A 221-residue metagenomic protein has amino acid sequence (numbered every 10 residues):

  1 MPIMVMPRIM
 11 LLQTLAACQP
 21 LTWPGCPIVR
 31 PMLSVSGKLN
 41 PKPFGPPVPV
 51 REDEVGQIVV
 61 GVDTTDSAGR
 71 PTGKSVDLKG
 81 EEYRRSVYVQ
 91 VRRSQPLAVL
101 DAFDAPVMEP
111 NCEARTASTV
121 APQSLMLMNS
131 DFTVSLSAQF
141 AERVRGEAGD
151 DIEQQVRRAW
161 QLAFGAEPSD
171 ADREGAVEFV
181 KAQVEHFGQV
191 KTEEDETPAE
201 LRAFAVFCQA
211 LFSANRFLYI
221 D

Functional and structural regions predicted by a protein language model:
P2-A163, E167, R202-V206, A210-D221: An acidic, gly/pro-interrupted, aromatic-rich
A102, S137-F140, R173-A176, K191-T192: Composition- and surface-driven signal marking solvent-exposed, interaction-prone regions in large proteins
V156-R157, S169-V177: Short, well-structured alpha-helical segments
G175-E185: Amphipathic alpha-helical segments that form the core helices of the histone-fold
H186-F212: Charge-dense polyanion-binding interfaces
